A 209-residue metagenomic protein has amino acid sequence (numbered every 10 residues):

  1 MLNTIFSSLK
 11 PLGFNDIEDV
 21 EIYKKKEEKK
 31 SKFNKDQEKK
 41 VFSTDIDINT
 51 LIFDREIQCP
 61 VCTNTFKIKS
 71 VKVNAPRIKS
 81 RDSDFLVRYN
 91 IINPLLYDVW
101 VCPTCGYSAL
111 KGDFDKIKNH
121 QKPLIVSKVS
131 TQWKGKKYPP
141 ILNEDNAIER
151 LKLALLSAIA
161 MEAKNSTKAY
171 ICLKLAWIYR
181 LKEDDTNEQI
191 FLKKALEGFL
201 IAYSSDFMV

Functional and structural regions predicted by a protein language model:
M1-T44: N-terminal alpha-helical interaction blocks
N34-D47, S80-Y89: Short Cys/His-rich Zn2+-coordinating modules
I52-R55, D98: Short metal-coordination and nucleic-acid-contact micro-motifs, chiefly zinc-binding Cys/His arrays
Q58-T63, C102-C105: Short cysteine-rich clusters marking metal-coordination/redox-active sites
N64-I92: Short recognition patches in nucleic-acid-associated and regulatory proteins
L124-K136, D145-L155, A163-D184, V209: Amphipathic alpha-helical repeat scaffolds of TPR domains
P140-L153, E188-G198: Helix-turn-helix repeat elements of alpha-solenoid scaffolds
Y179-V209: C-terminal, charged low-complexity interaction regions
